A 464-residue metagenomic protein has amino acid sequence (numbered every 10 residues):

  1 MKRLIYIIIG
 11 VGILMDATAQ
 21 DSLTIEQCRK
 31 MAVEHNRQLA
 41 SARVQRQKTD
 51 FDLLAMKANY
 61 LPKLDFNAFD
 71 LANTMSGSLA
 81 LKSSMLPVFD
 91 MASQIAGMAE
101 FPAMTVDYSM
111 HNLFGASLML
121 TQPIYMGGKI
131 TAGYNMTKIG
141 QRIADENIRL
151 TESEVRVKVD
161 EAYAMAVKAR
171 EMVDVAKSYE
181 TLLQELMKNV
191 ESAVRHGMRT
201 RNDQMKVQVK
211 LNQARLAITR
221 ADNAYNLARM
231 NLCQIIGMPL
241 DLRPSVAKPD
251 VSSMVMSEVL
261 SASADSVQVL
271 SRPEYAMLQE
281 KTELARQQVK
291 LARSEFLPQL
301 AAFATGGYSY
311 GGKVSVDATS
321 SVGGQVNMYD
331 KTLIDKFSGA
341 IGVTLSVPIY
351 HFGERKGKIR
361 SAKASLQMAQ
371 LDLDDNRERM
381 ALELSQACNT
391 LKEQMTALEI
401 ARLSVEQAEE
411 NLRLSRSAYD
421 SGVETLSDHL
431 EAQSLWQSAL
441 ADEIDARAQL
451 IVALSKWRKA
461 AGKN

Functional and structural regions predicted by a protein language model:
M1-E26, V33-N36, L450: Bacterial Sec-dependent N-terminal signal peptides
A19-G77, L240, V246-Q288, N464: Bacterial Sec-pathway N-terminal export signals of envelope proteins
Q38, K63-D65, K129, R220 (+2 more regions): Membrane-spanning beta-strand positions in outer-membrane beta-barrel proteins
A40-V44, K57-A58, Y108, I124-V155 (+5 more regions): Sec/SRP-type N-terminal targeting helices
F51, T151-S271, T390, Q394 (+2 more regions): Periplasmic alpha-helical coiled-coil/stalk elements that build and connect Gram-negative outer-membrane
N67-M119, D250-S257, F303-V347: Small/polar, glycine/serine/threonine/aspartate-rich low-complexity segments that form flexible
L216-M238, L403-K463: Short segments within alpha-helical structural elements
